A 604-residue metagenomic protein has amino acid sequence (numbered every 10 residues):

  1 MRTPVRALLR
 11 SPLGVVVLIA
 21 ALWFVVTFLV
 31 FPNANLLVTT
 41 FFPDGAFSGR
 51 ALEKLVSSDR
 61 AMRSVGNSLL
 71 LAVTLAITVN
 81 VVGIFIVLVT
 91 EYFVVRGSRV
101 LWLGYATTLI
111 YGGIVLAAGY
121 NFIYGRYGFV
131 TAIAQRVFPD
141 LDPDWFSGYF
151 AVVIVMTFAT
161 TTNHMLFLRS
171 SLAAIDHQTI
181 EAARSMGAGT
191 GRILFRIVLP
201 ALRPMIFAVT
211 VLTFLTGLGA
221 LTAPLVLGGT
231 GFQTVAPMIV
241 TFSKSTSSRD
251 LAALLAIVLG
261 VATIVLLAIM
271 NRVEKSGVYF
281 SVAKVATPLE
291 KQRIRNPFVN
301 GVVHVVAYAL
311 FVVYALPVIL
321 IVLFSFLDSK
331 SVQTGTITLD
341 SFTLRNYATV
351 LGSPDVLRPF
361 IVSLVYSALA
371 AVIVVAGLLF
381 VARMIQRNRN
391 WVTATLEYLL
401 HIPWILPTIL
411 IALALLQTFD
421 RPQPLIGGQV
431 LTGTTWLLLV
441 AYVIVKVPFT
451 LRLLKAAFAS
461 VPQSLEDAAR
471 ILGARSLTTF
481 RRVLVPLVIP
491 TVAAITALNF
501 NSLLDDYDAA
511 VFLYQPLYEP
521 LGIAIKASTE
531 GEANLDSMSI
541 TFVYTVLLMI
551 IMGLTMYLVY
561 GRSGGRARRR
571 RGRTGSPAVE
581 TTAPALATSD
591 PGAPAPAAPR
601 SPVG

Functional and structural regions predicted by a protein language model:
M1-N35, R99-Y105, G260-A268, K291-L320 (+5 more regions): N-terminal signal-anchor/first transmembrane alpha helix
R2-L8, G49-E53, M62, G97-V100 (+11 more regions): Membrane-interfacial helix termini and adjacent extracytoplasmic/periplasmic loops of multi-pass transporters
R6-A7, G66, R96-R99, Y149-A151 (+7 more regions): Amphipathic cytosolic juxtamembrane alpha-helices at the membrane-cytosol interface of multi-pass membrane transporters
R6-R10, G49-R60, S147, P224-I264 (+5 more regions): Interhelical loop and adjacent transmembrane-helix boundary motif in polytopic membrane transport permeases
I19-F24, I77, G104-T107, I154-D176 (+9 more regions): Transmembrane alpha-helices
D59-Y92, L103-G104, L259, T263-V265 (+3 more regions): Transmembrane alpha-helix signature in integral membrane proteins
V89-Y120, I180, L194, P204 (+3 more regions): Cytoplasmic-entry segments and transmembrane alpha-helices of multi-pass inner-membrane transporters
V95-S98, T162, L166-I180, R184 (+8 more regions): C-terminal transmembrane helix and the adjacent membrane-cytosol boundary/short C-terminal tail of inner/organellar
